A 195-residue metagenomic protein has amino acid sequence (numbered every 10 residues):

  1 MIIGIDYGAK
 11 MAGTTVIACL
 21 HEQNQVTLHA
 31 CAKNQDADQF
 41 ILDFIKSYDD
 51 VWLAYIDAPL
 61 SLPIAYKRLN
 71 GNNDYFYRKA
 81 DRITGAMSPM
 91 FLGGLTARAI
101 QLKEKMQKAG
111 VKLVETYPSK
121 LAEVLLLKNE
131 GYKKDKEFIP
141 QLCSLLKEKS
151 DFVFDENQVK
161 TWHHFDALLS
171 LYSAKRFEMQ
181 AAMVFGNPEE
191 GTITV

Functional and structural regions predicted by a protein language model:
M1-V195: Phosphate- and other anionic-substrate recognition elements at nucleic-acid/protein interfaces
